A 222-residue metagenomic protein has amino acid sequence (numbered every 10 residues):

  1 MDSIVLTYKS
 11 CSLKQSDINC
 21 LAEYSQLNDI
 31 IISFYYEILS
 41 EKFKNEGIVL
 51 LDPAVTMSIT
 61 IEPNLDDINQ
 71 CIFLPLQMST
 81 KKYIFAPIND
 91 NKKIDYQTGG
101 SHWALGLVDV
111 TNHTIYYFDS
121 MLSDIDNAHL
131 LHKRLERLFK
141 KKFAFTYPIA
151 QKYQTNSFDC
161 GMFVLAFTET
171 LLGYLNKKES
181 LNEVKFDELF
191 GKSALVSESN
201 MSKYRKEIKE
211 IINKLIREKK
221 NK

Functional and structural regions predicted by a protein language model:
M1-A104, V108-I115: Cysteine protease catalytic domains with a Cys-His-Asp triad
D66-N213: Cysteine protease-like catalytic core of ubiquitin/ubiquitin-like
E210-K222: C-terminal domain-closing interface element
